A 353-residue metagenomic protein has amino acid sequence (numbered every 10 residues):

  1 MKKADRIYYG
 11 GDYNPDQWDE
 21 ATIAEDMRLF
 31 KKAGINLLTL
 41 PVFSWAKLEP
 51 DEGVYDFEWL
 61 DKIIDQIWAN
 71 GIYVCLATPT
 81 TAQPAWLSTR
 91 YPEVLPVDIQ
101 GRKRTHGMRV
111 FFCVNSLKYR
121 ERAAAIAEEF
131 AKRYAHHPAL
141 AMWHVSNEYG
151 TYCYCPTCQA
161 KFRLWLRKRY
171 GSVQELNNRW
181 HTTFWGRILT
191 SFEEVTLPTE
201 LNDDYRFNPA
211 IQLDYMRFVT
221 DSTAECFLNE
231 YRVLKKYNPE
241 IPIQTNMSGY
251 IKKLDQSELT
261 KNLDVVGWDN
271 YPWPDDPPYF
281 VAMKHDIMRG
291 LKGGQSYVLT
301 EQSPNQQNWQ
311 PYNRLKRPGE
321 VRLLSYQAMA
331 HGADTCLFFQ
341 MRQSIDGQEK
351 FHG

Functional and structural regions predicted by a protein language model:
M1-T22: Boundary/entry segment of secreted carbohydrate-active catalytic domains
A4-Y9, G34-N36, W68-V74, H136-A141 (+4 more regions): Short, well-ordered coil/turn segments that N-cap beta-strands
G11, F30, L38, I67 (+9 more regions): Conserved, mostly hydrophobic/aromatic
A24-R104, E128-A131, N229-Y237: Aromatic-lined substrate-binding rim segments of carbohydrate-active enzymes
S44-E58, W86-L117, T157-Q159, R206-Q212 (+2 more regions): Surface-exposed, active-site-proximal loop segments in enzymatic domains
Q100-V265, D269-M283: Polysaccharide-binding and catalytic clefts of secreted carbohydrate-active enzymes
T105, Q244-G353: Hydrophobic targeting/anchoring helices
